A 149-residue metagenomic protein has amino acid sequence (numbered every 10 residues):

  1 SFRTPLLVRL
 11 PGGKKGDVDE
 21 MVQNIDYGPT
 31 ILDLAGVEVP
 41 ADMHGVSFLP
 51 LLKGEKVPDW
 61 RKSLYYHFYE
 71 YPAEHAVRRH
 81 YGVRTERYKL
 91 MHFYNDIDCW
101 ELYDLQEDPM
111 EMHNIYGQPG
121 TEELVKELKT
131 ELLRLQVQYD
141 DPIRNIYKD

Functional and structural regions predicted by a protein language model:
T4: Pyridoxal 5′-phosphate
R9-K14, I25-G28, D33-E101, L105 (+2 more regions): C-terminal cap/loop subdomain of S1 sulfatases and analogous C-terminal strand-loop tails that border
K15-M21: A short glycine-threonine-serine/GTX helix/turn-capping micro-motif
G28, M112, L132: Generic structural marker for isolated residues within well-ordered, non-membrane alpha-helices of soluble domains
D108: Intrinsically disordered, low-complexity polar regions and short flexible loop motifs
N114-G117: Phosphate-coordinating loops and pocket residues in cytosolic domains that bind phosphorylated ligands
